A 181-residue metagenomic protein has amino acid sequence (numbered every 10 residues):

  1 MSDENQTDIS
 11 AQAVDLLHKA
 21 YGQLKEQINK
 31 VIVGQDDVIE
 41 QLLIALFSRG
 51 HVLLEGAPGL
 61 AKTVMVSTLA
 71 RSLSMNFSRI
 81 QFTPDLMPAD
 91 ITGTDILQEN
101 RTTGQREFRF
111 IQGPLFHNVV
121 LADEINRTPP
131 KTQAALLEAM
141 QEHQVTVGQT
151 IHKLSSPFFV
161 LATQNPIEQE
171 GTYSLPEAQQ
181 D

Functional and structural regions predicted by a protein language model:
V14-L60: Pre-Walker A (pre-P-loop) alpha-helix and adjacent loop at the N terminus of AAA/AAA+ ATPase modules, a conserved
E40, F47-R49, L73, T92 (+5 more regions): Short loop/turn elements that form and flank the Walker-type P-loop nucleotide-binding site in RecA-like NTPase cores
Q41-I44, Q98-L121: Conserved alpha-helical scaffold flanking the Walker A/P-loop in AAA+ ATPase domains
L46-P84: Walker A/P-loop
V52, V120, F158: Conserved beta-strand position immediately N-terminal to the Walker
G56, D123-E124, A135: Walker B catalytic acidic pair
A57, I91, T163: P-loop (Walker A) phosphate-binding loop of NTP-binding proteins
Q98-G104, E124, T128-T132, M140-D181: Canonical AAA+ ATPase core
